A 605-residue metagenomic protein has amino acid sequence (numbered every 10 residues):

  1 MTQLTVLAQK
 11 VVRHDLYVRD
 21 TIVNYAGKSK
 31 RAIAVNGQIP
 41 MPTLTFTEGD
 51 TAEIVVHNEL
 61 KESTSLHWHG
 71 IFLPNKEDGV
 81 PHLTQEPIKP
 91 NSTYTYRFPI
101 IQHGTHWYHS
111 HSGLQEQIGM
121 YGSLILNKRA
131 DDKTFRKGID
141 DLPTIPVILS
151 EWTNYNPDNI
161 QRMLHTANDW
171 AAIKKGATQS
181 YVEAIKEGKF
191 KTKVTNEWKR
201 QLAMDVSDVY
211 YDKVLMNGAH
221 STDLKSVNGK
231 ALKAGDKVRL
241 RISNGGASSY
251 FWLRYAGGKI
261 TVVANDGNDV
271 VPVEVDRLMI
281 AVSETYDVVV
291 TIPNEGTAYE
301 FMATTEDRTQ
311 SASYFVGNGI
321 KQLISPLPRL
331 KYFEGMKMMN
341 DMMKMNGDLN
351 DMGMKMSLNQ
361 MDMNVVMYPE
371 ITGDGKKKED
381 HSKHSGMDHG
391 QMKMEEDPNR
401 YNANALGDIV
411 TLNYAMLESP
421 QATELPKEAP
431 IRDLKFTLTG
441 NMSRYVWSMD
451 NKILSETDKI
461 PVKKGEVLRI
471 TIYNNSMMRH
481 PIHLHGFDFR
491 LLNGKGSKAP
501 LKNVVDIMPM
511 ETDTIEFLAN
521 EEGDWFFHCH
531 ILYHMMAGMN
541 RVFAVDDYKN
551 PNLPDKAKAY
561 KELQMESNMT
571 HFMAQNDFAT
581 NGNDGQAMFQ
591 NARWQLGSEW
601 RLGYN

Functional and structural regions predicted by a protein language model:
A8-V282, I320-K355, M361, D513-L518 (+2 more regions): Histidine-centered copper-binding motifs that mark active-site loops of extracellular/periplasmic copper enzymes
E59, I101, N520, M588-A592 (+1 more regions): Structural signature of outer-membrane beta-barrel channels/translocons
H106-S112, T297-E306, W525-C529: Short, aromatic- and glycine-rich surface loops/edge beta-strands on solvent-exposed regions
A256-V270, N451-L454, N475-K502, Y533-H534 (+1 more regions): Active/binding-pocket-proximal capping segment
M338-R400: Histidine-centered metal-binding segments
L425-P426, D433-Y445, S455-F489: C-terminal substrate/ligand-recognition segments
D547-Y604: Outer-membrane beta-barrel initiation region
